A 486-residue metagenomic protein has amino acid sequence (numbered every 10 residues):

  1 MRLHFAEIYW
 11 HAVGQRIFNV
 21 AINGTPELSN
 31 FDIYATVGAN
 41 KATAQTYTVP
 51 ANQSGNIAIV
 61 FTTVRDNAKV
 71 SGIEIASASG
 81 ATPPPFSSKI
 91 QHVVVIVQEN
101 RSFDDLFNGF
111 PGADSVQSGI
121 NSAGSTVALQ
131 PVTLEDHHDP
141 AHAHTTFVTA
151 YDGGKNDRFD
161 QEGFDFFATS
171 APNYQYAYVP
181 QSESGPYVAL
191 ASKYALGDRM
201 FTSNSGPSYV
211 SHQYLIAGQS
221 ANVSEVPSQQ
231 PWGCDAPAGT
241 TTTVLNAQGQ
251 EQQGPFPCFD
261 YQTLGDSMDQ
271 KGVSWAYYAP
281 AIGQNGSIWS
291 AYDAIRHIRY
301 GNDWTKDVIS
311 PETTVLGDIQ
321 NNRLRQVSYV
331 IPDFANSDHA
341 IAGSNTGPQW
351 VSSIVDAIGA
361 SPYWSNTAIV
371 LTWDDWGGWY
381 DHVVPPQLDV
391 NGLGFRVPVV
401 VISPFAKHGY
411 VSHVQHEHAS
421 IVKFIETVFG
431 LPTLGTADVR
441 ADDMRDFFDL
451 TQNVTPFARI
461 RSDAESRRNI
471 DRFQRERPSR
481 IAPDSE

Functional and structural regions predicted by a protein language model:
M1-A81: Compositionally biased, intrinsically disordered or flexible polar/acidic segments
A81-E486: N-terminal pro-sequences and low-complexity stem/linker regions of secreted or lumenal proteins
